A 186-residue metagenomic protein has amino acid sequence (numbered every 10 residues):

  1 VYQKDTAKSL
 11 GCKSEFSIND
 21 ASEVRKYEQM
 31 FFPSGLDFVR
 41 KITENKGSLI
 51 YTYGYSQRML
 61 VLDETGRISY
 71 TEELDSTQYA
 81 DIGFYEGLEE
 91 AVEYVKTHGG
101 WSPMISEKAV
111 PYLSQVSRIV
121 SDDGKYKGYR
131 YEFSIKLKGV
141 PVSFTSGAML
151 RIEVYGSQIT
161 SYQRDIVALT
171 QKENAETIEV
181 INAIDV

Functional and structural regions predicted by a protein language model:
V1-H98: Preferential activation on post-signal-peptide N-terminal prodomains/segments of secreted or lumenal proteins
D5, G11, G128, V154 (+1 more regions): N-terminal functional modules and adjacent low-complexity/disordered segments of proteins
F38-K46, G100-K125: Short glycine-rich, low-complexity/disordered patches
S56, T65, E73, S134-V140 (+1 more regions): Generic structural motif
Q78-D81, Y85, Y94-T97, W101 (+2 more regions): N-terminal targeting/docking segments
E90, Y94-L113, F144-V186: Charged, low-complexity helical/coil segments in non-catalytic cytosolic or luminal regions
S117-G156: Aromatic/basic-lined ligand-recognition segments that form π-stacking hydrophobic pockets flanked by Lys/Arg to engage
